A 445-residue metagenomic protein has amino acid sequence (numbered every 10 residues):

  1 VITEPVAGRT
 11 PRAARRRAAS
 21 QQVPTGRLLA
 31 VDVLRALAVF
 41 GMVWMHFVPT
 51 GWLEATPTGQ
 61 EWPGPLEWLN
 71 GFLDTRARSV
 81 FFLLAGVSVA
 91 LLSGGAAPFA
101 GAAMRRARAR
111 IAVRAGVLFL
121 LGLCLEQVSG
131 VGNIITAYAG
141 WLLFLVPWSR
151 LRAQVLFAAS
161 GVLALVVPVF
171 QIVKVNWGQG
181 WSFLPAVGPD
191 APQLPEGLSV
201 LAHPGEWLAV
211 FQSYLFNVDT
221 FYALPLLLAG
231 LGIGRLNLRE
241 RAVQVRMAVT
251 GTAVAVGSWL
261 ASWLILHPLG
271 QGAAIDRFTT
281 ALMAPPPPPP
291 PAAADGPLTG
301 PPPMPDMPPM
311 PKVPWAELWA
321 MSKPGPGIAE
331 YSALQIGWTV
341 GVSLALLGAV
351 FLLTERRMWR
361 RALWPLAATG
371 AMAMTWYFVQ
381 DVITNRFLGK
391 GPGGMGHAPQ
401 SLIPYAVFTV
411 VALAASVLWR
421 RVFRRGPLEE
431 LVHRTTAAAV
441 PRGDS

Functional and structural regions predicted by a protein language model:
I2-S445: Alpha-helical transmembrane segments and their immediate juxtamembrane cytosolic regions
